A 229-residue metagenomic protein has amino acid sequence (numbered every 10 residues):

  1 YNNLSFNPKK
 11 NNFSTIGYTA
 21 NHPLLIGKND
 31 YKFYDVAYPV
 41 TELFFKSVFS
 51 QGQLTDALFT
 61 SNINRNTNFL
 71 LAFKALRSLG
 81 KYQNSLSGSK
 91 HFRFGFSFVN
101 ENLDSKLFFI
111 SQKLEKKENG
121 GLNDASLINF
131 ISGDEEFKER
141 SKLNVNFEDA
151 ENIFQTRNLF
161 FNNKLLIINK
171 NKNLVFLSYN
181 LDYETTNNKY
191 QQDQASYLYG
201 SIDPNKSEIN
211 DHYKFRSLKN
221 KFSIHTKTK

Functional and structural regions predicted by a protein language model:
Y1-A37: Acidic, small-polar-rich N-terminal luminal/periplasmic segments of exported/outer-membrane proteins
S14, L79-R157: Outer-membrane beta-barrel translocator/channel fold
L25, Y34-F92, N102-L103: Outer-membrane beta-barrel translocator/receptor signature
F33-V40, L70-R77, F130-V145, Y197-K206: Flexible, solvent-exposed coil segments and beta strand-coil junctions, predominantly the extracellular/periplasmic
T41, F69, L103-L107, N173-Y179 (+1 more regions): Transmembrane beta-strands of outer-membrane beta-barrel proteins
L43-S47, F73-A75, L107-S111, L177-T185: Transmembrane beta-barrel strands of outer-membrane/channel proteins
A57-S61, L71, F94-N100, F161-I167 (+1 more regions): Residues on the lipid-exposed face of transmembrane beta-strands in outer-membrane beta-barrel proteins
S141-K229: Face-selective signature of the C-terminal outer-membrane beta-barrel domain
